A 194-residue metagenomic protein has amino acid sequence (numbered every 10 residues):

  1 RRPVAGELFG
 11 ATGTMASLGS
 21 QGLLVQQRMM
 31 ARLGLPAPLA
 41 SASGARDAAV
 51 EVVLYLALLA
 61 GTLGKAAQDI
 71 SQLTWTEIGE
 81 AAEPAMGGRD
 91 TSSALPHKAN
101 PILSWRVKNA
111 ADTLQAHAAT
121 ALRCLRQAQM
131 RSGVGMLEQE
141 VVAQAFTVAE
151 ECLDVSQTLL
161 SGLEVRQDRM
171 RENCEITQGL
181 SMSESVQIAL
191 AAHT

Functional and structural regions predicted by a protein language model:
R1-C124: Internal glycine-rich alpha/beta core junctions
S93-T194: Glycine-rich cofactor/substrate-binding loops
